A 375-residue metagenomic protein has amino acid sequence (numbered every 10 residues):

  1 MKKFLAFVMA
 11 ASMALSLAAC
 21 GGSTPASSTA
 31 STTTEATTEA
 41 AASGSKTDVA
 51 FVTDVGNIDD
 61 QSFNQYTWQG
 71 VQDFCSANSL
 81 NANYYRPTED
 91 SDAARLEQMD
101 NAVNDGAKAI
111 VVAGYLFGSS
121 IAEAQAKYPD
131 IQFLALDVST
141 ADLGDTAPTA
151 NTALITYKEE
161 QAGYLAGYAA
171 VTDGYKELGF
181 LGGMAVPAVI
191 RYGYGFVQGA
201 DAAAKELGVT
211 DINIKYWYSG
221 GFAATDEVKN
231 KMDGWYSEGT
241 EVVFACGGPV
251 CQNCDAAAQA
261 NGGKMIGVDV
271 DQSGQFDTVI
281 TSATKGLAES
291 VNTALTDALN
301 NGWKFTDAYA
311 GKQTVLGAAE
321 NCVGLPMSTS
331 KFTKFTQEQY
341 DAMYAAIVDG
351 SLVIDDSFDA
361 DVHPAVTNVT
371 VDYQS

Functional and structural regions predicted by a protein language model:
M1-V8: Positively charged n-region of N-terminal signal peptides that target proteins for export
F7, P25-A26: Extreme N-terminal leader/targeting regions
A11-S12: Repetitive helical segments and hydrophobic/amphipathic motifs
S16-A19: C-terminal motif of bacterial Sec signal peptides marking the signal peptidase cleavage site
G21-S23: Bacterial signal peptide processing site
S27-S375: A residue-level marker of the well-folded mature domains of exported/periplasmic proteins
